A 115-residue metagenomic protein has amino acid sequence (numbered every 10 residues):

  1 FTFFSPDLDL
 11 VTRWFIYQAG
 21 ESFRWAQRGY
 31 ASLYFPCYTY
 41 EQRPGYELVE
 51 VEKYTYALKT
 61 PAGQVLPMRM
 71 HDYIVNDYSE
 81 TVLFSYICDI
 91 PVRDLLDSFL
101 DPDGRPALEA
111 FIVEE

Functional and structural regions predicted by a protein language model:
F1-L8, M70: A short, exposed loop/beta-hairpin motif centered on an aromatic-Gly-Thr core
D7-A19: Short amphipathic C-terminal alpha-helix that caps PH/PH-like domains
I16-E41: Short arginine-rich
C37-E115: Intrinsically disordered, low-complexity, charge-dense segments enriched in Lys/Arg and Glu/Asp interspersed
